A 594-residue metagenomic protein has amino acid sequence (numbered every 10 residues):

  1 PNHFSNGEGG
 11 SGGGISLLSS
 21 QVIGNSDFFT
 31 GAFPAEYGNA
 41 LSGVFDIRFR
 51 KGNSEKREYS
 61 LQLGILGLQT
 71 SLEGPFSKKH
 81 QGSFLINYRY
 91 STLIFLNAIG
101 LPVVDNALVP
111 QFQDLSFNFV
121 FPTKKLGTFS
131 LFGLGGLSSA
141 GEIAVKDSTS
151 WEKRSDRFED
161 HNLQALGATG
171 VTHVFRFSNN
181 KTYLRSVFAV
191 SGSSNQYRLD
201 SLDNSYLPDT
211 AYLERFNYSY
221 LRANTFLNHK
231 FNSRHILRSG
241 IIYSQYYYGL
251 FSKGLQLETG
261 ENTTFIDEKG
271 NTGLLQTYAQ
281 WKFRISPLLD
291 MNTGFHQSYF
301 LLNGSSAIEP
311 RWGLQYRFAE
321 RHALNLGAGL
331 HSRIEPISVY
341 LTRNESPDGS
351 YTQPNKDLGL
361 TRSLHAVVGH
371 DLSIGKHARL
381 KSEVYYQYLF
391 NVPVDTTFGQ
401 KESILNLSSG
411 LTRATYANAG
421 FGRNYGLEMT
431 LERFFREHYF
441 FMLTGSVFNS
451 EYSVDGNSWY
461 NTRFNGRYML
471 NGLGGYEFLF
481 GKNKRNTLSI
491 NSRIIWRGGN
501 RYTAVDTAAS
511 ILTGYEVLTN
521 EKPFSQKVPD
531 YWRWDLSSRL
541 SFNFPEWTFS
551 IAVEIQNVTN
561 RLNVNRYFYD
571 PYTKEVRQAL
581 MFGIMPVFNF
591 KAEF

Functional and structural regions predicted by a protein language model:
P1-F28: Short acidic/polar hinge/loop motifs at secondary-structure boundaries that mediate gating or recognition
F4, F441, N483, R493-Y515 (+2 more regions): C-terminal beta-signal and adjacent terminal beta-strands/loops of Gram-negative outer-membrane beta-barrel proteins
G7, K146-D147, S194, G249-G254 (+5 more regions): Surface-exposed extracellular loop regions of Gram-negative outer-membrane beta-barrel proteins, predominantly
G64-Y90, V104-G141, H161-V190, F231-S239: Transmembrane beta-barrel wall of Gram-negative outer-membrane proteins
L108, T128-N180, V190-Y218, T264 (+1 more regions): Flexible loop and strand-edge segments within Gram-negative outer membrane beta-barrel domains
L134, R234-I236, I242, F265-L389 (+3 more regions): Structural signature of Gram-negative outer-membrane beta-barrels, strongest in the C-terminal barrel of TonB-dependent
Y220-R222, F265-Y278, N355, G359 (+2 more regions): Outer membrane beta-barrel strand-and-loop segments of large Gram-negative receptors, especially TonB-dependent
Y386-Y388, L407-G499: Gram-negative outer-membrane beta-barrel transporters
